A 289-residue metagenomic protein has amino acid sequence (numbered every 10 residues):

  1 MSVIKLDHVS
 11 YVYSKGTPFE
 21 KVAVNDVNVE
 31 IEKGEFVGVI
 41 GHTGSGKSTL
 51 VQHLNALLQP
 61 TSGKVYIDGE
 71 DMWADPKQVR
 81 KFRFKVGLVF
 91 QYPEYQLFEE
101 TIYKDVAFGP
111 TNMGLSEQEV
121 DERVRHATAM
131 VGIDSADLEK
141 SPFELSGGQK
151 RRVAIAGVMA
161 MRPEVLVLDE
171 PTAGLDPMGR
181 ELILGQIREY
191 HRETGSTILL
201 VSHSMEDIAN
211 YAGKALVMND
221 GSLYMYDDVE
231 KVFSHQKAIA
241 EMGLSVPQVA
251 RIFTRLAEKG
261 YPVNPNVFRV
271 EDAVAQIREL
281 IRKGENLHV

Functional and structural regions predicted by a protein language model:
M1-V3, V12-D26, P76-Q78: A short, flexible loop at the N-terminus of ABC-type nucleotide-binding domains that lies
K15, K64-K81: ABC ATPase NBD Q-loop/coupling interface
N55: Helix-to-loop junction immediately C-terminal to a conserved catalytic motif
Q118-A136: Conserved ABC ATPase "signature" region
S141-L145, Q149: Conserved ABC ATPase signature
R162: Conserved catalytic motifs of ABC-family nucleotide-binding domains
L166-D169: Catalytic Walker B motif of ABC-type/P-loop ATPase nucleotide-binding domains
